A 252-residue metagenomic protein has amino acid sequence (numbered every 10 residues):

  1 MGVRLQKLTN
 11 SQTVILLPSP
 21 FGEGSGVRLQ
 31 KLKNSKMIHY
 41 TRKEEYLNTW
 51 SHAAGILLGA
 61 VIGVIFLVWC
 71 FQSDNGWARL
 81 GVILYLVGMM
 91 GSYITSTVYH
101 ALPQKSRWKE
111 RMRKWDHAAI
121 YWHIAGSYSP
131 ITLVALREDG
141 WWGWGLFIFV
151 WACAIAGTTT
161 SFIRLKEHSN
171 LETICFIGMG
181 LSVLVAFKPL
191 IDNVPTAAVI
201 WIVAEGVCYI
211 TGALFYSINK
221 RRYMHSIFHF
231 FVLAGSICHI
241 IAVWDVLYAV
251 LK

Functional and structural regions predicted by a protein language model:
L17-S19: Extended, low-polarity transmembrane helix blocks
G22-G24: Glycine-biased, low-complexity coil/linker segments
G26-R28, E138: Juxtamembrane/membrane-water interface recognition
N34-K252: Multi-pass alpha-helical transmembrane bundles in non-GPCR membrane proteins that perform intramembrane catalysis
